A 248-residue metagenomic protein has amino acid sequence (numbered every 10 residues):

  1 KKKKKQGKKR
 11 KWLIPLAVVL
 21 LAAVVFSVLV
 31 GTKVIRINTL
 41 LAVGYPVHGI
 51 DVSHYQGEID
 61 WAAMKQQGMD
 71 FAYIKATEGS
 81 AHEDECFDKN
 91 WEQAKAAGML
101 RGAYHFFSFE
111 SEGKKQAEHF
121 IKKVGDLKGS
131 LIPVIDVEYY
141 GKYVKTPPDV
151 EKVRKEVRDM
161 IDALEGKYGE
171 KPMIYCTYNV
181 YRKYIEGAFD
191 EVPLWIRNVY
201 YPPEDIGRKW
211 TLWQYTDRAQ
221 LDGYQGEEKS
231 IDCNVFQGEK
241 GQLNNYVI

Functional and structural regions predicted by a protein language model:
K1-R10: N-terminal Lys/Arg-rich, disordered targeting/topogenic segments
I14-T32: Hydrophobic membrane-insertion alpha-helices, especially the h-region of bacterial N-terminal signal peptides
S27-V43: Sec-dependent signal peptide cleavage junction
A42-E58, K75-D159, E165-K167: Substrate-binding cleft of extracellular glycoside hydrolase catalytic domains
G44-G57, A62, F189-I248: Functionally critical loop-and-helix segments that line ligand-binding/catalytic clefts of soluble enzyme domains
V47-G49, D70-F71, L100-G102, S130-V134 (+3 more regions): Structural preference for beta-strand elements that scaffold enzyme active sites
M64-G68: A short, Lys/Arg-enriched amphipathic alpha-helix followed by its capping loop at the start of a domain
L131-G207: Catalytic domains of cell-wall/extracellular-matrix polysaccharide-remodeling enzymes, centered on de-N-acetylation
